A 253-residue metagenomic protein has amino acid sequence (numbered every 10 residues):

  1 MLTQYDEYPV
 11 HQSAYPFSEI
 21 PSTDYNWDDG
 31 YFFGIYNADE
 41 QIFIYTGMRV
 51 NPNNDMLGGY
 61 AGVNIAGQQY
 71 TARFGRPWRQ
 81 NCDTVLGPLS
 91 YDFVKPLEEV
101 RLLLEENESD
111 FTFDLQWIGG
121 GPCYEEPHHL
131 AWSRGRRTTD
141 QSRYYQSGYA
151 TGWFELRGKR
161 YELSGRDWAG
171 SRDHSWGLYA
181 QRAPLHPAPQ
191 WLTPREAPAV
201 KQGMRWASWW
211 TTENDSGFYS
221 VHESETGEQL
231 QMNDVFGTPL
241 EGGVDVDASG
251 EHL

Functional and structural regions predicted by a protein language model:
M1-L253: Structured soluble/peripheral alpha/beta segments that form catalytic or ligand/cofactor-binding pockets
